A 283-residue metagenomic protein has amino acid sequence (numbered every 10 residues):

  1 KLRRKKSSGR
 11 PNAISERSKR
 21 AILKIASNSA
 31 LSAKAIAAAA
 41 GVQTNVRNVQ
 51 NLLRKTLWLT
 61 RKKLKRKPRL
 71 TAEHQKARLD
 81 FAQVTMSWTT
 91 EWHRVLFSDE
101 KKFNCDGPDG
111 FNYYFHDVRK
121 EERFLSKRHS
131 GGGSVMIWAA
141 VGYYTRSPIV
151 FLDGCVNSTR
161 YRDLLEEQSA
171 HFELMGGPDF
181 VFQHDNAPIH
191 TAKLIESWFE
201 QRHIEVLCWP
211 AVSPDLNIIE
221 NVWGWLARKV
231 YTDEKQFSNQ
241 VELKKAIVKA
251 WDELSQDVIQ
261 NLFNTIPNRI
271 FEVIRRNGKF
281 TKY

Functional and structural regions predicted by a protein language model:
K1-D80, V84, N221, W225 (+1 more regions): Short, basic alpha-helical/linker "hinge" immediately adjacent to a nucleic-acid-recognition surface
K6, L64-L70, F124-L125, F182-N186 (+1 more regions): RNase H-like polynucleotidyl transferase catalytic core
G9, I22, I36, V49 (+10 more regions): Mobile genetic element proteins and their domesticated derivatives, centered on retroelements and DNA transposons
N12-A13, A72, H184-N186, A192-L194 (+2 more regions): RNase H-like two-metal-ion nuclease catalytic core shared by retroviral integrases and related mobile-element nucleases
K19, A30-A33, V46, P108 (+10 more regions): Generic preference for well-ordered alpha-helical elements
H74-A170, N277: Extended, low-complexity cationic-aromatic segments
E91-V95, K102, I219-Y283: C-terminal anion-handling pockets and recognition modules
Y161-W209: RNase H-like DDE/DDD metal-dependent nuclease/strand-transfer catalytic core used by mobile genetic elements
